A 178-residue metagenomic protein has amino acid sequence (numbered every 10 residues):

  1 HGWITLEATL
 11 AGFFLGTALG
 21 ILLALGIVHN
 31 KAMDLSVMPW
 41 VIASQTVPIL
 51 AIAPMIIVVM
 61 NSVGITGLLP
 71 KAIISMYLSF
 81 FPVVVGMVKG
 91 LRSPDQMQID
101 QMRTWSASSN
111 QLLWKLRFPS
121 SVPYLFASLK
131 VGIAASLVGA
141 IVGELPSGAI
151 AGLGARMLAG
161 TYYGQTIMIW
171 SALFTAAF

Functional and structural regions predicted by a protein language model:
H1-F14: Periplasmic/extracellular loop-to-transmembrane helix junction in inner-membrane transport proteins
A11-V41: Transmembrane-helix boundary motif in ABC transporter permease subunits
I27-A32, I56, M60-I65, P146-A151 (+1 more regions): Short helix-capping/hinge motifs at transmembrane helix termini and TM-loop junctions
H29-V37, I65-L69, S109, Q165: Membrane-helix interface segments
I42-P82, K89-G90: Generic hydrophobic transmembrane alpha-helix motif, especially the helices
I73-Y77, N110-G143, T175: Transmembrane alpha-helices
M87-L125: Short cytoplasmic-facing helical segments at TM-TM junctions of multi-pass membrane proteins
L153-F178: Hydrophobic alpha-helical transmembrane segments of polytopic membrane proteins
